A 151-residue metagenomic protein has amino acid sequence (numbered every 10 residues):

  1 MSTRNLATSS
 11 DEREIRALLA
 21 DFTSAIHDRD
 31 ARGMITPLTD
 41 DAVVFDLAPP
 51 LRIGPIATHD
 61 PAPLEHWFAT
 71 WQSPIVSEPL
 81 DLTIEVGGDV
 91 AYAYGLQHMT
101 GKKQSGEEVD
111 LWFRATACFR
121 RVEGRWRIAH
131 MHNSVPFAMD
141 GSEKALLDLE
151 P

Functional and structural regions predicted by a protein language model:
M1, W112-S142: Short beta-strand edge/turn micro-motifs at domain boundaries
M1-D41, L146-P151: Short, low-complexity N-terminal intrinsically disordered segments enriched in polar/charged residues
E12-R13, L18, A31-G87, L96: A solvent-exposed, acidic/Ser-Thr-rich amphipathic alpha-helical stretch
E78, V109, F113: Exposed loop/turn and edge beta-strand positions of beta-sandwich/beta-sheet ligand-binding modules
G88-Y94, W112-T116: Structural motif
G95-K102: Generic short beta-strand segments
